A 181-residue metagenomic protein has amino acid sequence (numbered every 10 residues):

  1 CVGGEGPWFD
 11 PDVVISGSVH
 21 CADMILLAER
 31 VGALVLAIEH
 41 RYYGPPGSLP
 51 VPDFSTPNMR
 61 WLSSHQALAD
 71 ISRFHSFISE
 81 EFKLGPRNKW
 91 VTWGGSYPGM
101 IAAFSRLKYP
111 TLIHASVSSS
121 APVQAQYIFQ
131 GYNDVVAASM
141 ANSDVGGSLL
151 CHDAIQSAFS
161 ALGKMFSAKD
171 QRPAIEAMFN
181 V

Functional and structural regions predicted by a protein language model:
C1-R87, S96: N-terminal cap/lid subdomain of alpha/beta-hydrolase-fold enzymes
V35, W90, I113: Hydrophobic anchor at the start of a short beta-strand that flanks the dinucleotide cofactor-binding loop
T92-W93, S116: Conserved alpha/beta-hydrolase fold motif
G94-F104: Glycine-rich nucleophile elbow surrounding the catalytic serine of serine-hydrolase chemistry
F104-V181: Alpha/beta-hydrolase
